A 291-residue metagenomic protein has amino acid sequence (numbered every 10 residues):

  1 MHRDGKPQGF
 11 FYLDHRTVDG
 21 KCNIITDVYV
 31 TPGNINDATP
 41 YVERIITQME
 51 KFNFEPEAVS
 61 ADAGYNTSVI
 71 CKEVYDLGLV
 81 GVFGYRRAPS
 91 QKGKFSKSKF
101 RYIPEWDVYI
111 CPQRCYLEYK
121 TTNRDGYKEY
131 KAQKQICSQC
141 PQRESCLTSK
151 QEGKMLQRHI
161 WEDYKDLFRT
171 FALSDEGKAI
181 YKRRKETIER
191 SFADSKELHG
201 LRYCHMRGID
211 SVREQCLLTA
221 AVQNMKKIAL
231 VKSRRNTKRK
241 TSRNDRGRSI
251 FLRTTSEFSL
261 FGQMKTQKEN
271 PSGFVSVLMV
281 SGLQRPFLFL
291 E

Functional and structural regions predicted by a protein language model:
M1-E291: Anion-binding and metal-coordination hotspots
